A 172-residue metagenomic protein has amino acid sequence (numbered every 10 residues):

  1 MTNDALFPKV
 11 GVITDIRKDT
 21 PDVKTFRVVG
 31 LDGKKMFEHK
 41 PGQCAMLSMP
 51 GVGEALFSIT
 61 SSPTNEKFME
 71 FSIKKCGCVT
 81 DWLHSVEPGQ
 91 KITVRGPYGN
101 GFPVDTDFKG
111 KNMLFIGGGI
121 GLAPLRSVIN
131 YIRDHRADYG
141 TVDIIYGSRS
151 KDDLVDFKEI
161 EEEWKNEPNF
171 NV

Functional and structural regions predicted by a protein language model:
T2-Q90, S148-S150: Ferredoxin-reductase
D4-A5, C78-V172: FNR/FR-type flavoprotein reductase catalytic core
